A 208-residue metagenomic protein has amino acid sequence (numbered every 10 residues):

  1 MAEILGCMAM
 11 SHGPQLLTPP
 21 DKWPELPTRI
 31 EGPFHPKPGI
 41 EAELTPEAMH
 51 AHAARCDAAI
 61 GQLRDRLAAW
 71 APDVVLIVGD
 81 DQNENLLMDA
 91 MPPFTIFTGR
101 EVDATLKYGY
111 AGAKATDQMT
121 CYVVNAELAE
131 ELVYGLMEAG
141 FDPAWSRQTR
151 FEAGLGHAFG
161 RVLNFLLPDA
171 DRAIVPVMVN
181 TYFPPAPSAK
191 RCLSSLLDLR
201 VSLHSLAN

Functional and structural regions predicted by a protein language model:
M1-V133: A short aromatic-anchored loop/beta-hairpin motif
A2, D117-K190, S194: Cap/lid and interdomain-hinge subdomains that line or gate substrate/regulatory clefts in soluble alpha/beta enzymes
G6-C7, L16-T18, A158, L196 (+1 more regions): Glycine-centered structural positions embedded in regular secondary structure
C7-A9, V74-G79, A144-S146, P176-V177 (+1 more regions): A structural signal for short, well-ordered beta-strand segments and their strand-loop junctions that often border
R29, R55, R64-R66, R100 (+5 more regions): Arginine residue identity/basic-tract feature
Q62-P72, L163-L167, L203-N208: Short amphipathic alpha-helices and their capping/turn segments at secondary-structure boundaries
D81, A189-N208: Active-site beta-strand/loop microenvironment that shapes enzyme catalytic pockets
